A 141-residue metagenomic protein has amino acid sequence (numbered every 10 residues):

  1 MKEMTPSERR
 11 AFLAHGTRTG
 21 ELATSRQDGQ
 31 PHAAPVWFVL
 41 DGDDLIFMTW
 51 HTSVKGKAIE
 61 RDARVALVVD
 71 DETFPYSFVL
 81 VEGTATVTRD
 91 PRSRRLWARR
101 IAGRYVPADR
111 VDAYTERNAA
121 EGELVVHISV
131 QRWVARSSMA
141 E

Functional and structural regions predicted by a protein language model:
M1-M4, S77-E141: Charged, gly/pro-rich active-site loop segments
M1-T17: Extreme N-terminal tail/first-helix region
R9, K55-R61, S93-I101: Amphipathic alpha-helical interface surfaces
L13-H15, E60-R61, A119: Alpha-helix boundary recognition
G16, D62-A63, I101-Y105: Alpha-helix boundary/capping residues
T17-H51, I59, V65-V69, F78-L80: Short beta-strand segments
T24-R26, V69-F74, A108-T115: A short, aromatic/hydrophobic, helix- or strand-capping loop or linear motif that either lines the entrance/gate
S53-K55, F74: Short, surface-exposed beta-strand-loop junctions and turns on beta-sheet-rich folds
